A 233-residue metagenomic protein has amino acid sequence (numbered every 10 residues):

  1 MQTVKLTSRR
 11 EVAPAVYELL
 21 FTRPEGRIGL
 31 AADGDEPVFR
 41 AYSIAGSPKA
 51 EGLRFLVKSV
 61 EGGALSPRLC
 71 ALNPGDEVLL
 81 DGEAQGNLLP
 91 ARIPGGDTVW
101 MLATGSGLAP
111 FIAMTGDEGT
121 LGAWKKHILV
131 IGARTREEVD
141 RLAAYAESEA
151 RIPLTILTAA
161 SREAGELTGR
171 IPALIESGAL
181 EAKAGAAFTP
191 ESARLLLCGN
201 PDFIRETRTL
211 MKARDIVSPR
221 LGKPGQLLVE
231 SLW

Functional and structural regions predicted by a protein language model:
M1-P74: Ferredoxin-reductase
A84-P94: A short, basic/flexible loop-to-alpha-helix module at the beginning of a structural domain
R92-T98, T189-E191: Short helix-loop-beta connector
G96, G119-H127: Conserved S-adenosyl-L-methionine
V99-L102, L196: Conserved beta-strand elements of the Class I
T104-A109: Ser/Thr-glycine-rich phosphate-binding loops at phosphate-binding pockets of nucleotides, nucleotide cofactors
P110-T120: Histidine-anchored nucleotide/phosphate-binding helix
V130-W233: Reductase modules of NAD(P)H-dependent flavoproteins
